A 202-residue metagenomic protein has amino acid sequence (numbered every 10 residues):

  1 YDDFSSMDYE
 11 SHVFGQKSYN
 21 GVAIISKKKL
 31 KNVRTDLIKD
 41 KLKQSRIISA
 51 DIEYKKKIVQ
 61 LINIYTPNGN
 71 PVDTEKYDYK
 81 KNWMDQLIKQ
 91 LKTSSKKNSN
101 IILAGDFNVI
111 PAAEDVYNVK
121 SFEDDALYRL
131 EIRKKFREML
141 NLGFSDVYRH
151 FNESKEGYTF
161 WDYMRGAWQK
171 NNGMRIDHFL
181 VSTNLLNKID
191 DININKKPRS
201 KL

Functional and structural regions predicted by a protein language model:
Y1, L61, L87-D115, V147 (+1 more regions): Active-site beta-strand/loop signature of hydrolases that rely on acidic residues for catalysis
Y1-P71: Structured beta-strand-rich core segments of catalytic domains in phosphoester-bond hydrolases
D3-S5, N32-D36, T93, A113-L202: Metal-dependent phosphoester-hydrolase catalytic domains
G21, W83-Q90, K135: Internal, well-ordered alpha-helical segments in soluble enzyme and binding-protein domains
I38, T66-D85, K120-D124: Surface-exposed cleft-lining segments at the edges of enzyme active sites
L42, Y79-L87, Y128-E131, N172: Soluble or luminal CAZymes and related metallo-dependent hydrolases
E53-K55, T93-K97, L142: Alpha-helix C-cap/termination motif
Y65-P67, N108-I110, N152: Catalytic metal-binding/acid-base residues of hydrolase active sites
